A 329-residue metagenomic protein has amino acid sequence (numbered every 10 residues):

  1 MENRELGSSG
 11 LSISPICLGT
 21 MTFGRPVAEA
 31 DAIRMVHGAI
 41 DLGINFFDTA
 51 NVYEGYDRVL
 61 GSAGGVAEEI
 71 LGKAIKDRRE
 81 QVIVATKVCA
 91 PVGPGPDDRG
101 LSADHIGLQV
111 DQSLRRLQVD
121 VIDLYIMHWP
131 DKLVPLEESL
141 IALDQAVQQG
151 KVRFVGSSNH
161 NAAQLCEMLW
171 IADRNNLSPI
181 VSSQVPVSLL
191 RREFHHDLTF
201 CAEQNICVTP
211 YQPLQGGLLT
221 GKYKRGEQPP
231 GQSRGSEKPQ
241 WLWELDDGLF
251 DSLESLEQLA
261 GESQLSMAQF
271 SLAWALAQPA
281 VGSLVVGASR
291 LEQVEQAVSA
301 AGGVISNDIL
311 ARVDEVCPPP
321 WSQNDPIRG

Functional and structural regions predicted by a protein language model:
M1-V82: N-terminal binding-site loop/beta-alpha segment at the start of enzyme catalytic domains that lines or forms
S8, D41, G72-E80, L114-Q118 (+2 more regions): Acidic (Asp/Glu)-rich catalytic clusters
T20-A30, V92-D104, D131-V134: Active-site mouth loops of central-metabolism enzymes
V27-A39, L101-L117, L165-W170: Short, acidic/polar
F46-A50, V84-K87, V121-I126, G156-S157 (+1 more regions): Short beta-strand segments at enzyme active-site cores
Y53-R58, P91-D97, L219: A short acidic, helix-capping loop that chelates divalent metal ions and anchors anionic groups
L114-V134: Active-site groove signature of glycoside hydrolases
P130, V134-E315: Beta/alpha (TIM)-barrel catalytic core signal, keyed to glycine-rich beta->alpha loops juxtaposed to Asp/Glu that bind
